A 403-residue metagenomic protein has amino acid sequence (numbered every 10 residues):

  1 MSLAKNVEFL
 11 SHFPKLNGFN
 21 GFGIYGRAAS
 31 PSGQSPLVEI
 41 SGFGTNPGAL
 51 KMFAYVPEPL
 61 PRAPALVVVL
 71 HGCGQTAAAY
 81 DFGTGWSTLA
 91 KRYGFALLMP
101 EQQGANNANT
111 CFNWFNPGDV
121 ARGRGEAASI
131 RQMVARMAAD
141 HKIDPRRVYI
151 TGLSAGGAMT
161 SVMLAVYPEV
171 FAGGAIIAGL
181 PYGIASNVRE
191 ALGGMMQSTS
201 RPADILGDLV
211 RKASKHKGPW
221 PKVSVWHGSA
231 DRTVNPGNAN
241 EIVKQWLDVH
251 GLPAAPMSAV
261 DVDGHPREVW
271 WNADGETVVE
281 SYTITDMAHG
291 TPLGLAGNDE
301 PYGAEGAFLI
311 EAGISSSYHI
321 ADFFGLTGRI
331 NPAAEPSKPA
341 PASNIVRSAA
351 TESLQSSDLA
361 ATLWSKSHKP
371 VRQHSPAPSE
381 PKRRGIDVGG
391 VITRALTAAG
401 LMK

Functional and structural regions predicted by a protein language model:
M1-L66, A78-G85, R92, P145 (+6 more regions): A domain-start/cap signature at the N-terminus of enzymes
L60-A108, I184: Short substrate-entry loop that stabilizes the transition state in hydrolases
V68-G74, A178, H227, T285: The conserved beta1-alpha1 loop
E101-G125, N187-V188: Cap/lid segment of the alpha/beta-hydrolase catalytic domain
G118-H141, V162: Alpha/beta-hydrolase active-site loop
A138-D140, P145-G218, R232: Primarily recognizes the serine-hydrolase "nucleophile elbow" in alpha/beta-hydrolase and SGNH/GDSL folds
V225-H227, D231: Short beta-strand/loop motif that positions the catalytic acidic residue of the alpha/beta-hydrolase fold
T233-N238, P292-L293: Conserved alpha/beta-hydrolase "acid-adjacent" motif
